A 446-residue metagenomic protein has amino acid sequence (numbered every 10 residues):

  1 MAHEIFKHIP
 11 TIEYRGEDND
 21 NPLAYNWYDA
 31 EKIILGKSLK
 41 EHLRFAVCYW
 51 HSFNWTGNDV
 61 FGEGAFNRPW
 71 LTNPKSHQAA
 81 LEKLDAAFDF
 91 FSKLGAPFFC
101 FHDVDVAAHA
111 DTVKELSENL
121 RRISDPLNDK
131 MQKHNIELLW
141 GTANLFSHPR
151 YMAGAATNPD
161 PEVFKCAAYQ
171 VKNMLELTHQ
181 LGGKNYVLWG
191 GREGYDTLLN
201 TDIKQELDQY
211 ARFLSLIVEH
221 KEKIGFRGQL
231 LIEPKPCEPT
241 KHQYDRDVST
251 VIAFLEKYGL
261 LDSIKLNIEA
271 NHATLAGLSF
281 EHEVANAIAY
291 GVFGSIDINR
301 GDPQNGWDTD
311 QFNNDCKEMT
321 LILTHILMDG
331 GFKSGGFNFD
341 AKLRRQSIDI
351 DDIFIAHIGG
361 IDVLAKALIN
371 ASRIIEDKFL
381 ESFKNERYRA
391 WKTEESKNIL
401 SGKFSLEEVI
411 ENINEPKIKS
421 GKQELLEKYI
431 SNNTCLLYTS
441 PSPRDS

Functional and structural regions predicted by a protein language model:
M1-P69, N432: N-terminal basic, low-complexity leaders that serve as flexible interaction/assembly modules and, when applicable, as
I34, E82-D89, L94-C100, A108-K265 (+5 more regions): Active-site acidic/histidine proton-transfer and metal-coordination neighborhood in alpha/beta enzyme cores
E41-N73, A143-N158, R192-T197: N-terminal small/glycine-rich loop or linker at the start of catalytic domains across soluble metabolic enzymes
W50-A80, A96-K114: N-terminal substrate-binding region of glycoside hydrolase catalytic domains
W50-S52, V104, A143-F146, G191-E193 (+5 more regions): Active-site beta-loop-alpha junctions enriched in small/polar residues
G57-E82, T201-L207, K241-I252, T274-D362: Gly/Pro-rich active-site loop or hairpin
D310-T434: Flexible, acidic glycine-rich loops studded with aromatic residues
Y438-D445: Conserved small/polar residues in nucleotide/adenosyl-binding loops
